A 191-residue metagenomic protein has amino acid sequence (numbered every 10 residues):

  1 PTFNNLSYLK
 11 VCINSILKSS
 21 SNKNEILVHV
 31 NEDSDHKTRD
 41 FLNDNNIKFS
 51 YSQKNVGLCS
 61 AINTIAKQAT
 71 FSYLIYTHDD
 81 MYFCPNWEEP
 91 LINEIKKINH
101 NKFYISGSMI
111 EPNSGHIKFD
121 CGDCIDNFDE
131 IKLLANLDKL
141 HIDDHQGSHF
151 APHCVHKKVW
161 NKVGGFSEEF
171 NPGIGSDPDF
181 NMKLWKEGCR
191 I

Functional and structural regions predicted by a protein language model:
N14-K23: Short, acidic, metal-binding catalytic loop of nucleotide-sugar glycosyltransferases
H29-R39: A conserved acidic beta->alpha catalytic loop
S52-A69: Glycine-rich, basic loop-to-helix element that forms the pyrophosphate-binding segment of sugar-nucleotide handling
L74: Short aromatic/hydrophobic "clamp" motif used to bind/position activated sugar donors
M81-E94: Acidic donor-binding/catalytic loop of UDP-sugar-dependent glycosyltransferases, especially processive GT2
I105-G122: Short beta-strand-to-loop element that shapes/binds the nucleotide-sugar donor at the catalytic cleft/hinge
L133-V155: A recurrent flexible, glycine/aromatic-enriched loop bordering the glycosyltransferase active site that acts as
Q146-P152, N161-I191: Donor nucleotide-sugar recognition loop
